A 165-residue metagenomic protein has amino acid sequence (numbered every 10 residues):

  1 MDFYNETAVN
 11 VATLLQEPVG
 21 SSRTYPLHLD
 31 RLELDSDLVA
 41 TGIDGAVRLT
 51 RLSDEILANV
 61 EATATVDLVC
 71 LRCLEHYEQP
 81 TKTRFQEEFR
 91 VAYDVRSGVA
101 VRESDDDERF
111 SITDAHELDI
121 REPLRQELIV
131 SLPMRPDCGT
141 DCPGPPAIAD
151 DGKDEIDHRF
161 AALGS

Functional and structural regions predicted by a protein language model:
M1-S22, G42, E78-S165: Charge-rich, low-complexity linker and terminal segments
M1-V69: A positional/architectural concept
C73: Conformational-control "hinges and anchors"
